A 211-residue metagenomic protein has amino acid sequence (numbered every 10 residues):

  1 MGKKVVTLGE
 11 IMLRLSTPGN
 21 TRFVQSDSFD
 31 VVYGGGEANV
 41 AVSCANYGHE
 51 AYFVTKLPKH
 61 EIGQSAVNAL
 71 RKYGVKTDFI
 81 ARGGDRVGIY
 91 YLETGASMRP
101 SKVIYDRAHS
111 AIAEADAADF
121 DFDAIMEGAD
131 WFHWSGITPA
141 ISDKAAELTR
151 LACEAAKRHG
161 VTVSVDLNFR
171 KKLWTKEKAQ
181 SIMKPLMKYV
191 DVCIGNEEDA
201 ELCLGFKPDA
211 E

Functional and structural regions predicted by a protein language model:
M1-F79, A115-A117: Glycine-rich phosphate/adenosyl-contacting loop at the front of the ribokinase-like
M1-V6, R71, G95-E211: Ribokinase/PfkB-type carbohydrate-kinase core domain
V54, F79-I80, D166, E197: Residue-level detector of family-conserved "landmark" positions at structurally sensitive sites
H60, D85, E197-E198: Alpha-helix N-cap/helix-start capping motif
F79-G88: A short, structured active-site edge motif that brings together acidic residues
I89-E93: Short beta-strand scaffold segments in enzyme catalytic cores
